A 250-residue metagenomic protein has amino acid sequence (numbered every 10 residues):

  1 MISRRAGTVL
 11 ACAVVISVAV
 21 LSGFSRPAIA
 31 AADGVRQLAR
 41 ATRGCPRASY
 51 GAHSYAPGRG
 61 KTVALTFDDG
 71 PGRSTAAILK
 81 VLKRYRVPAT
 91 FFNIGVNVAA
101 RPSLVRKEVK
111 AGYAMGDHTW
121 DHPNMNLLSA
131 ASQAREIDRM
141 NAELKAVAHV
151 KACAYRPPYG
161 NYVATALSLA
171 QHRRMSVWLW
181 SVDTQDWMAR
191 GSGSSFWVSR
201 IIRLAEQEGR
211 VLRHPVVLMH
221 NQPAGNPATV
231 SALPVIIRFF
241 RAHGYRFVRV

Functional and structural regions predicted by a protein language model:
M1-L65, K80-T90, R213-V250: Terminal accessory/targeting
A28, S103, P158-Y159, V235: Hydrophobic residues in alpha-helical membrane-spanning segments
R36-L128, S132-A152: Active-site beta->alpha N-cap acidic-glycine motif
F67-G70, F92-V96, T119-W120, R156-G160 (+3 more regions): Active-site-proximal beta-strand/loop segments in catalytic clefts of secreted hydrolases
D68, L82, F91, M115-H118 (+5 more regions): Divalent metal-coordination and catalytic microenvironments
V81-Y85, L104-K107, A111, E143-V147 (+3 more regions): Alpha-helical structural signal in soluble globular domains
P88, A114, S176, D183 (+1 more regions): Residue-level detector of anion-binding/catalytic polar loops
P123-V150, N161-R213, A228-S231: Alpha-helical scaffold elements lining the catalytic groove of polysaccharide deacetylases
